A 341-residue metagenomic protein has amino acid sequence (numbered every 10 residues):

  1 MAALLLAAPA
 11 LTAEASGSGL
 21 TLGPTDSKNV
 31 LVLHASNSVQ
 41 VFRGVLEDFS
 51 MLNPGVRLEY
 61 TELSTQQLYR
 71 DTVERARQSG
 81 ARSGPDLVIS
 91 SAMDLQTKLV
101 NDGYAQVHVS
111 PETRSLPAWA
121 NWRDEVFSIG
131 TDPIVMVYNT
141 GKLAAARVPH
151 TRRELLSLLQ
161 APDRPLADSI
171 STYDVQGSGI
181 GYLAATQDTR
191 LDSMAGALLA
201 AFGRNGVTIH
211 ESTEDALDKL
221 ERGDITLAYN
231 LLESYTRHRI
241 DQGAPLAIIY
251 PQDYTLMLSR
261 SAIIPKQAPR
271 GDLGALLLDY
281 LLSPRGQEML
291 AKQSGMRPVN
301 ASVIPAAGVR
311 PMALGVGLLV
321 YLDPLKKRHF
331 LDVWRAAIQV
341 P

Functional and structural regions predicted by a protein language model:
A13-T97: Early extracytoplasmic/lumenal segment of secretory-pathway proteins
S36, R43, G84-P85, S91-E221: Extracytoplasmic ligand-binding site segments that recognize negatively charged/polar headgroups
A81-S90, T226-L231, A247-I248: Paired acidic/hydrophobic, glycine-rich loop segments that form the ligand-binding mouth/hinge of periplasmic-binding
D94-K98, E221, I225-P245: A ligand-binding cleft/hinge motif common to bilobed small-molecule-binding domains
A118, T131-D132, L198-G203, I209 (+1 more regions): Periplasmic-binding protein-like
V137-K142, A184-T186, L258-R270, M289: A bilobed periplasmic-binding-protein/Venus flytrap-type ligand-binding module shared by bacterial periplasmic
P265-Y321: Mature extracytoplasmic/periplasmic domains
A307-P341: Extracellular/periplasmic bilobal clamshell ligand-binding domains
